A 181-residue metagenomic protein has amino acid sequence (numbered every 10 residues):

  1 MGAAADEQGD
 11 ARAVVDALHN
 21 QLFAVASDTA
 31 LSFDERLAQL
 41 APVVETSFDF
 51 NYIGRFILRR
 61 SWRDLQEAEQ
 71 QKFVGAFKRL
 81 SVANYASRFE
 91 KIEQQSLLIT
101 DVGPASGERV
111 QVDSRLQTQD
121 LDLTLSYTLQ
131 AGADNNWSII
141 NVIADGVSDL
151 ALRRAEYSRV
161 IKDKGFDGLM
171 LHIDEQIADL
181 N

Functional and structural regions predicted by a protein language model:
M1-A5: Sec/Tat signal peptide C-region and signal peptidase I cleavage site
E7-Y85: Early exported N-terminus immediately downstream of N-terminal targeting peptides
G9, A13, A24, D28-L31 (+9 more regions): Surface-exposed, polar/charged faces of alpha-helical domains in mature secreted/periplasmic/lumenal proteins
S61, V112, I139: Surface-exposed aromatic
F77, G103, S114-T118, L129-A131 (+1 more regions): A mature extracytoplasmic/lumenal domain signature
A83-L123, D179-N181: Surface-exposed, charged secondary-structure patches
D122-A151: Short beta-strand edge/turn micro-motifs at domain boundaries
A144-N181: Low-complexity, intrinsically disordered terminal/linker segments enriched in charged and Gly/Pro repeats
